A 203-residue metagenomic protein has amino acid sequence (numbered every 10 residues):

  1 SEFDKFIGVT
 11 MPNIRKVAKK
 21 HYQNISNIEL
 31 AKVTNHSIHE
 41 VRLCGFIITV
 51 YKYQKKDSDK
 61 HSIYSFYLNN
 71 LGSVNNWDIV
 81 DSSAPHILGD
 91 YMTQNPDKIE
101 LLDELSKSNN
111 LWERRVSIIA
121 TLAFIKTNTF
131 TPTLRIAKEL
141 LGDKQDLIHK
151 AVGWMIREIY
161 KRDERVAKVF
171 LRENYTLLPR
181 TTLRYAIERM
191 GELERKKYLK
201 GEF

Functional and structural regions predicted by a protein language model:
S1-F203: Alpha-helical scaffold domains
